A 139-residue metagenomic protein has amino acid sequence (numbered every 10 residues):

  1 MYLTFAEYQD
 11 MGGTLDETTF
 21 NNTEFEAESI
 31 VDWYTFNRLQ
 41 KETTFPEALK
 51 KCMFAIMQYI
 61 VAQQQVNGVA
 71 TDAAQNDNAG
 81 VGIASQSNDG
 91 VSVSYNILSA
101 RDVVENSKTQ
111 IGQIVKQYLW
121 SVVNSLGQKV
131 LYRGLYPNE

Functional and structural regions predicted by a protein language model:
M1-E139: Divalent metal-cofactor coordination and adjacent catalytic microenvironments
